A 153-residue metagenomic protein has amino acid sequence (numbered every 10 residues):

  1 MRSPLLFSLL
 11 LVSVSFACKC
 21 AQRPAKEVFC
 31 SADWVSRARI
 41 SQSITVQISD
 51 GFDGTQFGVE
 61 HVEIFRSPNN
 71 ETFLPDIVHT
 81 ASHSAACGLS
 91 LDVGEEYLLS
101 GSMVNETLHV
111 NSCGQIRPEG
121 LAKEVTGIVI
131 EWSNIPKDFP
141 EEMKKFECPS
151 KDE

Functional and structural regions predicted by a protein language model:
R2-E153: Transition segments tied to proteolytic processing and entry into folded domains
